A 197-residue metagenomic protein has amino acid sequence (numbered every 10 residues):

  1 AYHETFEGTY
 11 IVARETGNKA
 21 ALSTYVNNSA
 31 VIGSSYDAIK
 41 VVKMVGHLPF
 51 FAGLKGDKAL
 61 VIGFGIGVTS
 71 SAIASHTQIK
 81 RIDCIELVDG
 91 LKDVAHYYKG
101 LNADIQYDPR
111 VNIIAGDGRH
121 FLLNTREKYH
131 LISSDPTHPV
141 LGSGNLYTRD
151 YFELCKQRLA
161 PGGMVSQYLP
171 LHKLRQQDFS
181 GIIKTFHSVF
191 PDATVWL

Functional and structural regions predicted by a protein language model:
A1-I32, Y36-I39: Basic, ligand-binding patches in group-transfer machinery, especially extracytoplasmic/periplasmic segments
Y2-E4, A13-E15, A52, I73-A74 (+2 more regions): A general structural signal for short secondary-structure junctions and capping/turn motifs
E7-Y10, G116, A193: A Trp-anchored, charged/polar loop motif used as the substrate-binding/catalytic surface of acyl/ester-handling
I11, S23, M164, T194-V195: Ordered hydrophobic segments in well-structured contexts
S34-I183: The AdoMet/dcAdoMet-binding core of the Class I SAM-like
H187-L197: Conserved S-adenosyl-L-methionine
